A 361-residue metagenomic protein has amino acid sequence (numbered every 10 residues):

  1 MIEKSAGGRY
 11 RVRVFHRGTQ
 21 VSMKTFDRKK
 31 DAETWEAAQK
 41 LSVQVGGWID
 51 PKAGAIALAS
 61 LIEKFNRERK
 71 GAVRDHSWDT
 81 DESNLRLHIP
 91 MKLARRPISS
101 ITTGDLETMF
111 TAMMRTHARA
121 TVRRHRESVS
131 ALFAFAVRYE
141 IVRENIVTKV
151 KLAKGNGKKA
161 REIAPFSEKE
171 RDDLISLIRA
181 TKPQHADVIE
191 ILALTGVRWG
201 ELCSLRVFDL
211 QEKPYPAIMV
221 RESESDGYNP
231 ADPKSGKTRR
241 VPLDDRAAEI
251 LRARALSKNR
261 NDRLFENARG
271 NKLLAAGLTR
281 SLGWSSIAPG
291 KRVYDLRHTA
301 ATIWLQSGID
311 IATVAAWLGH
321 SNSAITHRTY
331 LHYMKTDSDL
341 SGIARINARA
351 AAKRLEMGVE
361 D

Functional and structural regions predicted by a protein language model:
M1-D27: Short, Arg/Lys-rich segments that mark the N-terminal edge of DNA/RNA- and chromatin-recognition modules
I2, Y215, S225-A247, S257-N259 (+3 more regions): C-terminal secondary-structure termini that scaffold catalytic or DNA-interacting sites
A6, K149-G155, E168, D173 (+3 more regions): Conserved tyrosine-mediated DNA breakage-rejoining catalytic core shared by Y-recombinases
G8, R123-E127, R138, V142-L205 (+3 more regions): Basic, Lys/Arg- and aromatic-enriched nucleic-acid-binding interface segment
S22-D27, E63-I141, I146, A160 (+3 more regions): N-terminal core-binding DNA-recognition domain of tyrosine site-specific recombinases/integrases
R28, E224, A248, L318-I343: Catalytic-site neighborhood detector that most strongly recognizes the C-terminal catalytic loop/helix of tyrosine
S176-A186, T195, V241, A255-L264 (+4 more regions): Short, basic (Lys/Arg/His-rich) helix/loop patches that form interaction surfaces in the mid-to-C-terminal regions
D209-A217, I309-T329: Short, polar N-cap/turn motifs at the start of nucleic acid-interacting alpha helices
